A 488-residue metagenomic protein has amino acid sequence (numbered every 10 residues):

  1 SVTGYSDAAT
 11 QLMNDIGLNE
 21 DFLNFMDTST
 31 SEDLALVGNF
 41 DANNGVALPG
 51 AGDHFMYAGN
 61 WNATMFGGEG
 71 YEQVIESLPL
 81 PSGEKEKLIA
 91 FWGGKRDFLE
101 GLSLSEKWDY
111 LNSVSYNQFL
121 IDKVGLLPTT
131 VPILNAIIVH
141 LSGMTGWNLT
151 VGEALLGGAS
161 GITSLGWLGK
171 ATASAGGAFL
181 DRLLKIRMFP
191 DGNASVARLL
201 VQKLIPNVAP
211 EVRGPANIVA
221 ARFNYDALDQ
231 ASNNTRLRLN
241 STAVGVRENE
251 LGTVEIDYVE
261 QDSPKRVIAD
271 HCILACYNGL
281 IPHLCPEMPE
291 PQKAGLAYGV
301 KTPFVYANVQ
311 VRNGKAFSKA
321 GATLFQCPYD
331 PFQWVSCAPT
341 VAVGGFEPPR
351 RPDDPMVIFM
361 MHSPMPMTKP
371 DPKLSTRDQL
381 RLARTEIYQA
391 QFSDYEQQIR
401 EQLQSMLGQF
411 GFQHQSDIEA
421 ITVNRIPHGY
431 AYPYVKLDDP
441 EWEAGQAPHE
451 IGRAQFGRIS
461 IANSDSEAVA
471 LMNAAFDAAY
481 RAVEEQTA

Functional and structural regions predicted by a protein language model:
S1-D109: N-terminal glycine-rich phosphate/pyrophosphate-binding loop and immediately adjacent elements
S1-T3, L102-Y110, R182-D191, Q292-Y298 (+2 more regions): Active-site rim elements
T3-L12, L18-N24, N112-Y116, D122-L127 (+12 more regions): Conserved beta-strand->loop/alpha-helix structural units within folded catalytic cores of enzymes with alpha/beta
L36-H54, N224-N233, L239-R247, E255-D257 (+1 more regions): Charged, often glycine-rich, active-site loop that binds/positions anionic groups
P49-A51, V259, Q310, A316-A488: Conserved flavin/dinucleotide-binding core of flavoenzymes
G83-S241: Active-site/ligand-binding neighborhood in enzyme catalytic cores
I133, N148-E153, W167-K170, H283-E287 (+3 more regions): Short, solvent-exposed loop/turn and secondary-structure capping segments
A231, T235, L239-K369: Mid-domain catalytic core of redox enzymes that form a hydrophobic substrate pocket/lid adjacent to a catalytic redox
